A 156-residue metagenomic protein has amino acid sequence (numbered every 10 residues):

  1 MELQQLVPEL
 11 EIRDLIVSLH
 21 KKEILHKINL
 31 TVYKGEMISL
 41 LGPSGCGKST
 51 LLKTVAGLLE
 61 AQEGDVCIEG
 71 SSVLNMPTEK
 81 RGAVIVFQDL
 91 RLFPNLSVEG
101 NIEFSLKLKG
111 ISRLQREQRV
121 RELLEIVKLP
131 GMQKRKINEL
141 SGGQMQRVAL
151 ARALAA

Functional and structural regions predicted by a protein language model:
L41-P43: The feature captures the beta-strand-to-loop junction immediately N-terminal to the Walker
A56: Helix-to-loop junction immediately C-terminal to a conserved catalytic motif
S72-F87, L108, R113-E117: ABC ATPase NBD coupling module
L96-F104: Short coil-to-helix segment of the ABC ATPase nucleotide-binding domain corresponding to the Q-loop/switch region
K107, L114-M132: Conserved ABC ATPase "signature" region
K136-L140, Q144: Conserved ABC ATPase signature
